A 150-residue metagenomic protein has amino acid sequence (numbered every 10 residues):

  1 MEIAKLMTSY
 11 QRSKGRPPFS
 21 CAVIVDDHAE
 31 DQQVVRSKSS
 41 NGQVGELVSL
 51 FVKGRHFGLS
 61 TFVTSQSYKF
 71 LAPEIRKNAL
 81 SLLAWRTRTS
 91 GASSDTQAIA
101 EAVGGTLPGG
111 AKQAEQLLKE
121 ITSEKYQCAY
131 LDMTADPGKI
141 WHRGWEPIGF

Functional and structural regions predicted by a protein language model:
M1-A111: Conserved P-loop NTPase motor cores
T106-L107, K112, I140, E146: Compositionally biased, intrinsically disordered low-complexity regions
A114-L117: PLD/PLD-like phosphodiesterase catalytic module centered on the HKD motif
S123-F150: Conserved P-loop NTPase motor module
